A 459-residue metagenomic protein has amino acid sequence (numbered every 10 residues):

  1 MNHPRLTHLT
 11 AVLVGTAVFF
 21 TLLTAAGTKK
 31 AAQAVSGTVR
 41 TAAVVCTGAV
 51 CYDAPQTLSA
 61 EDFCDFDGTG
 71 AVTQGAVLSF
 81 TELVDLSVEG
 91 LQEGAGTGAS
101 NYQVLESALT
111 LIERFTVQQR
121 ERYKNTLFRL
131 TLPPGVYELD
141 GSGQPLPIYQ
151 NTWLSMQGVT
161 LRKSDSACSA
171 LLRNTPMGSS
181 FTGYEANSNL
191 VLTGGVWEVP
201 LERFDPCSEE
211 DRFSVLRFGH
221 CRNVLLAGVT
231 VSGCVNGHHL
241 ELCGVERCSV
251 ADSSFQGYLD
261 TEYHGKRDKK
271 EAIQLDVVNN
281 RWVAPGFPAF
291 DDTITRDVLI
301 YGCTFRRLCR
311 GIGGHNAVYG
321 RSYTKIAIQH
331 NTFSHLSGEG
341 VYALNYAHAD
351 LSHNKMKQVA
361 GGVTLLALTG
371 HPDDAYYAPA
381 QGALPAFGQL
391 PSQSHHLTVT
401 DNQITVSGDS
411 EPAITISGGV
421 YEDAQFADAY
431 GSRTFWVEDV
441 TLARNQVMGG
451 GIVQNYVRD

Functional and structural regions predicted by a protein language model:
N2-L13: N-terminal Sec-pathway targeting helices
L23-V35: Sec-dependent signal peptide cleavage junction
V39-E106: Right-handed parallel beta-helix/beta-solenoid
T41, C46, Y52, L132 (+20 more regions): Extracellular beta-strand solenoids
Y52, T57-D67, E93-Q103, W153-F213 (+3 more regions): Right-handed parallel beta-helix/beta-spiral solenoid domain characteristic of secreted/periplasmic
G70-A71, V117-Q118, G141-Q144, K163-S169 (+10 more regions): Short glycine/acidic-rich loop motifs that flank beta-strands on beta-rich extracellular proteins
Y102, E106-L109, E113-M177, W197 (+1 more regions): N-terminal extracellular ligand-recognition/capping segment immediately after the signal peptide
Q157-T160, E185-V199, R222-G233, E246-T261 (+9 more regions): Right-handed parallel beta-helix
